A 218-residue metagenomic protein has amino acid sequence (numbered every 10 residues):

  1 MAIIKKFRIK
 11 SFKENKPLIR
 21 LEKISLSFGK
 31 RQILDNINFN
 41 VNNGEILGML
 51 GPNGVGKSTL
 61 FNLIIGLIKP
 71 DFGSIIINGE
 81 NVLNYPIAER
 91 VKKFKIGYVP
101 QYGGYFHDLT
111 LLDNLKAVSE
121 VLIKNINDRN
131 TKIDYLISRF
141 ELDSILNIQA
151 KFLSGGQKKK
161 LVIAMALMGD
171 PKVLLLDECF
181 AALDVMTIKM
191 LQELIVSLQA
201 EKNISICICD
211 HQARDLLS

Functional and structural regions predicted by a protein language model:
L50-P52: The feature captures the beta-strand-to-loop junction immediately N-terminal to the Walker
I65: Helix-to-loop junction immediately C-terminal to a conserved catalytic motif
G73-V82, V91-K93: Conserved ABC transporter NBD signature motif
N127-I145, V196: Conserved ABC ATPase "signature" region
Q149-L153: Conserved ABC ATPase signature
L174-E178: Catalytic Walker B motif of ABC-type/P-loop ATPase nucleotide-binding domains
